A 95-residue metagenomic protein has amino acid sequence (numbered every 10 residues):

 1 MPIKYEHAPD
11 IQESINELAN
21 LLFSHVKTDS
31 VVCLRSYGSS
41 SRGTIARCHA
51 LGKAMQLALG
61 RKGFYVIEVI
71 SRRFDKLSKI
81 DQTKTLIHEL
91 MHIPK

Functional and structural regions predicted by a protein language model:
M1-A8: Hydrophobic or amphipathic, alpha-helical segments that drive membrane association/targeting
I11-L59: Auxiliary, metal-adjacent structural segments of Zn-dependent hydrolase domains
S14-E17, E68-V69, T85: Non-catalytic alpha-helical scaffold/packing segments enriched in small hydrophobic residues
S36, S71, E89: Residues immediately flanking
R47-S78, I93-K95: Active-site scaffold of zinc-dependent metalloenzymes
Q82-I93: Active-site recognition of the HExxH zinc-binding catalytic motif
